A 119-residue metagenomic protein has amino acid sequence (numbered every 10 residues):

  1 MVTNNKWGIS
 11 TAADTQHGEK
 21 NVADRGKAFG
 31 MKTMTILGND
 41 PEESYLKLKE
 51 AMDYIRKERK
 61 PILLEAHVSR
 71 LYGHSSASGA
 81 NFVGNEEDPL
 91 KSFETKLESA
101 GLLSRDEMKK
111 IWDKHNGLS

Functional and structural regions predicted by a protein language model:
M1-L118: Glycine-rich ThDP/TPP pyrophosphate-binding loop and its adjacent helix/strand module within ThDP-dependent enzymes
